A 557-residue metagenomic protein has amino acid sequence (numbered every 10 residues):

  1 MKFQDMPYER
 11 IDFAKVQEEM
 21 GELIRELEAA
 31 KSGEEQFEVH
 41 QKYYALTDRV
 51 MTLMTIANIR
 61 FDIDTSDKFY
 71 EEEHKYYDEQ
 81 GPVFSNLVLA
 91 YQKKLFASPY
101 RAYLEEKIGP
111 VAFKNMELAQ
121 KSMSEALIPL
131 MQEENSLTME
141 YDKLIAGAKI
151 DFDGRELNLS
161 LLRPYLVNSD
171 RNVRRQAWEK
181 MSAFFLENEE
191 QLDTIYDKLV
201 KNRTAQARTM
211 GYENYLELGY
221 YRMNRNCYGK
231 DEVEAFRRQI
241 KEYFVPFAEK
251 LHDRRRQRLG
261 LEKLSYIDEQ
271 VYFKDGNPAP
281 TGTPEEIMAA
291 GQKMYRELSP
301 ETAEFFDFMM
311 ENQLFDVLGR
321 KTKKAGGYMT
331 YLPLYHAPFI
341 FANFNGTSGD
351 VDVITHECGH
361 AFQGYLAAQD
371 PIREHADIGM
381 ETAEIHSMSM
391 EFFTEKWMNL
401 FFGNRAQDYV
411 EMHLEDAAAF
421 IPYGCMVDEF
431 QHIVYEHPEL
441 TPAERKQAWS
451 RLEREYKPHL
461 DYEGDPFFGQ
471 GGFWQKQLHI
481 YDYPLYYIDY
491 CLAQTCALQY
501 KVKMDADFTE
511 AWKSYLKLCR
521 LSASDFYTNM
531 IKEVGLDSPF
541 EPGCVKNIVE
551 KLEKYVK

Functional and structural regions predicted by a protein language model:
M1-P278, A290: A well-structured
K114-E117, I354, F362, S389-F392 (+5 more regions): C-terminal, non-catalytic "cap/extension" segments appended to globular domains
S122-M123, M181-N188, Y228-E234, E269-P280 (+6 more regions): Glycine- and acidic
L127, M131, F185, E189-D193 (+17 more regions): Hydrophobic alpha-helical scaffolding
S160-N172, P280-T355, G359-G364, P466: Active-site-adjacent "gating/activation" loops or surface patches in catalytic cores
E242-Y243, A367, I378-Q407, H413-E415 (+2 more regions): Post-HExxH zinc-binding segment in Zn-dependent metallohydrolases
R255-K274, F308-G319, G379, M412-L414 (+3 more regions): A glycine-rich phosphate-binding loop feature that marks nucleotide/adenosyl-phosphate handling sites
G359-R373, F393: Catalytic Zn2+-binding segment of zinc metalloproteases
